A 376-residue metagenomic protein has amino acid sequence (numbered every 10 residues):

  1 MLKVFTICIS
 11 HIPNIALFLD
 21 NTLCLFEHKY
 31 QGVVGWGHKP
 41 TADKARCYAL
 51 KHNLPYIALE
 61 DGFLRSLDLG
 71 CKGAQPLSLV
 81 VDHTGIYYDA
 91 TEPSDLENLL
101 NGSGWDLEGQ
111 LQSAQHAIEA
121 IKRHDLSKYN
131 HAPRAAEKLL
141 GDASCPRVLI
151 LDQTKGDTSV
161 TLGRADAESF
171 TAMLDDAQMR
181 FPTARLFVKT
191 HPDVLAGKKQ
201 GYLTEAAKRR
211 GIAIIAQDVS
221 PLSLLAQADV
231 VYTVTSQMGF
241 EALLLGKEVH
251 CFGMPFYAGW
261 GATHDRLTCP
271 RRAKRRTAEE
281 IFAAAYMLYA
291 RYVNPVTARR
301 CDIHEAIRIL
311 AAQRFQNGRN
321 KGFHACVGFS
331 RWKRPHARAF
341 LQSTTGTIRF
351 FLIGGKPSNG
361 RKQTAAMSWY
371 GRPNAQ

Functional and structural regions predicted by a protein language model:
M1-Q376: Catalytic-core helical/loop segments in enzymes performing group transfer/polymerization on anionic/lipid-linked
